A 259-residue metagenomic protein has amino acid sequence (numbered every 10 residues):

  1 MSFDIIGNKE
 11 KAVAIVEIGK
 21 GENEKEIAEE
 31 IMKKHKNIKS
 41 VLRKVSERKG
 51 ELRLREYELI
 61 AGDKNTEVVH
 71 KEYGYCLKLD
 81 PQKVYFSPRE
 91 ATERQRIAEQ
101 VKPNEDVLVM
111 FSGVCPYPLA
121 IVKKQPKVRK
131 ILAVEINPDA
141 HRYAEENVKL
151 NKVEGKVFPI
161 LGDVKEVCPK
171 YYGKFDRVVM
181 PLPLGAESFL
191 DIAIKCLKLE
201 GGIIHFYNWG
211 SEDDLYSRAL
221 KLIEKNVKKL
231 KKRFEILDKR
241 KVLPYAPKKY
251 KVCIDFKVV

Functional and structural regions predicted by a protein language model:
M1-V259: SAM-dependent transferase fold signal centered on methyltransferase-like domains, encompassing both Class I
